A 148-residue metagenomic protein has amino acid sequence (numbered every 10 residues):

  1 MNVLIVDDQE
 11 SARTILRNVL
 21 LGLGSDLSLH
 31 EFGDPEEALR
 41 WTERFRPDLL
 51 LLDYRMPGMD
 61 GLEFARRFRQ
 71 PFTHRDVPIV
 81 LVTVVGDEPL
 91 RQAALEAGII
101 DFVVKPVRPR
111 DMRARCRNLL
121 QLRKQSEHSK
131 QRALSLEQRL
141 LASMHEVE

Functional and structural regions predicted by a protein language model:
E10-H30: Two-component/phosphorelay signaling modules centered on CheY-like receiver
N18, E63, R75, G86-D101: Alpha4 helix (beta4-alpha4-beta5 surface) of REC/receiver domains from two-component response regulators
E31-L49: Acidic, metal-coordinating helix/loop segments flanking the phosphotransfer/catalytic sites of two-component signaling
G33-D34, D60-R66: Acidic catalytic/metal-coordinating carboxylates
P57, K105: A Lys-centered signature of the CheY-like receiver
P89, V107-C116, L120: C-terminal output helix
K124-E148: Amphipathic alpha-helical coiled-coil "transmission" helices that mediate dimerization and conformational coupling
